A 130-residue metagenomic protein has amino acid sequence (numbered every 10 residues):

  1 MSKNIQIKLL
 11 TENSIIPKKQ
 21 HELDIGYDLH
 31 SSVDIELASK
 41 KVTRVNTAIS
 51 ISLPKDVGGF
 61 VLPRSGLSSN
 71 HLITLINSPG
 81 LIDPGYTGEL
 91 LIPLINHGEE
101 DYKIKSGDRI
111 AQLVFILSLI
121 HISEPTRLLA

Functional and structural regions predicted by a protein language model:
S2-L119: Compact, glycine-rich, soluble single-domain proteins
I120-A130: Single conserved hydrophobic/aromatic residue that forms the stacking wall/gate of nucleotide- or nucleobase-binding
